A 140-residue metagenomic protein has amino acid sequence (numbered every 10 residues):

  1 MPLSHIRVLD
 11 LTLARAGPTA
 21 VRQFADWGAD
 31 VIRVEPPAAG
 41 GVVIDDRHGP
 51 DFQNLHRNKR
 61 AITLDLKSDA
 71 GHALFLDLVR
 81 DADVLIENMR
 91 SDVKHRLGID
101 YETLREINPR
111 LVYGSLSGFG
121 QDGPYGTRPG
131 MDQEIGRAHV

Functional and structural regions predicted by a protein language model:
M1-H139: N-terminal helix-loop segment corresponding to the beta1-alpha1 unit of nucleotide/adenylate-binding folds
